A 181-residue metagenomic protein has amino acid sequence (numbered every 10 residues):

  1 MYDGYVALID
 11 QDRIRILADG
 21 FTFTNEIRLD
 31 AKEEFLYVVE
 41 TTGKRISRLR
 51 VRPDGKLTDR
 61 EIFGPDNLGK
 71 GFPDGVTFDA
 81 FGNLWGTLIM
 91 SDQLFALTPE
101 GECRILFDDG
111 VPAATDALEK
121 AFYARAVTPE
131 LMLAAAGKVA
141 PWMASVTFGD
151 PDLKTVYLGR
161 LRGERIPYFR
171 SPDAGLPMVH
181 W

Functional and structural regions predicted by a protein language model:
M1-D3, G43, L57, S91 (+1 more regions): A detector of repeated loop/turn-to-beta-strand junctions in beta-rich toroidal repeat architectures
M1-V6, R15-F35, P65-G86, S91 (+2 more regions): Beta-rich, blade/repeat-based domains predominating in secreted/periplasmic proteins but also intracellular
Y2-Q11, S171-A174: Beta-propeller blade signature
D3, R13-I16, D59-I62, E102-R104: Predominantly a core beta-strand signature of beta-propeller blades across repeat-based propeller domains
G4-A7, R45-S47, Q93-F95, R165-P167: A short loop-to-beta-strand structural motif that recurs across blades of beta-propeller domains
T41, V51, I89, P99 (+2 more regions): Short loop/turn segments immediately following the C-termini of beta-strands
L49-K56, P99-R104, D109-V111, F169-H180: Short loop/turn segments immediately following beta-strands, especially the blade-tip and inter-blade linker loops
A140-W181: Blade-level signature of beta-propeller repeat domains, shared across WD40, Kelch, NHL, RCC1 and BNR/Asp-box propellers
